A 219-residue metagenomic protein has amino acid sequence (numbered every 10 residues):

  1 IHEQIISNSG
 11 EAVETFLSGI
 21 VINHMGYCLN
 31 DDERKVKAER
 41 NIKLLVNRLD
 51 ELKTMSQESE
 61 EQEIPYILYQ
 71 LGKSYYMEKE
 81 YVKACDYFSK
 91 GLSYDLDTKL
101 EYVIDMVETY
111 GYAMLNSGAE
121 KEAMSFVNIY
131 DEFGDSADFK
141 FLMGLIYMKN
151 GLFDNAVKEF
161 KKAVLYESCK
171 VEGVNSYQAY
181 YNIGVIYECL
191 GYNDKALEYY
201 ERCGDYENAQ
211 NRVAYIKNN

Functional and structural regions predicted by a protein language model:
I1-K79, K83: Catalytic-site signature of metal-activated, phosphate-bearing donor transferases, centered on the GT-A/GT-A-like
Q70, T109, L142, K149 (+3 more regions): "A position-specific structural signal for the A-helix of alpha-solenoid helical repeats
